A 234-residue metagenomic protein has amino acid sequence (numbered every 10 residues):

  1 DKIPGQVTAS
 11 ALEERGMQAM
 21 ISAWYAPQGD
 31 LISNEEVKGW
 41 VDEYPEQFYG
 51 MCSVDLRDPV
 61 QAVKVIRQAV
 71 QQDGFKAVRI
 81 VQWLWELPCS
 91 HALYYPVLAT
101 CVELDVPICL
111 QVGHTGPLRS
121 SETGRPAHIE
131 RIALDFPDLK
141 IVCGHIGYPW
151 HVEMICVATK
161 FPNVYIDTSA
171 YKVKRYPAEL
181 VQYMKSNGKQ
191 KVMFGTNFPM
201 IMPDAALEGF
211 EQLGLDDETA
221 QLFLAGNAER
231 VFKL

Functional and structural regions predicted by a protein language model:
D1-Q18, R67-Q68, S186-M193, I201-L234: Mid-to-C-terminal alpha-helical segments outside catalytic/metal-binding sites
V7-A11, S33-W40, V65-A69, L93-V97 (+4 more regions): A general structural detector for well-ordered alpha-helical segments in enzyme core domains, enriched
L12, V37, V41, A69 (+8 more regions): Conserved, mostly hydrophobic/aromatic
R15, Y44, E103-L104, F136-P137 (+1 more regions): Helix C-cap/helix->beta junction micro-motif
Q18, P27-L110, H114-T123, K174: Active-site gating/metal-coordination segments in enzymes
A19-S22, Y49-C52, K76-I80, I108-L110 (+3 more regions): Hydrophobic faces of well-ordered beta-strands that scaffold small-molecule active sites in alpha/beta enzyme cores
Q71-K76, A127-C143, F161-D167: Structural recognition of alpha->loop->beta junctions
K140, G147-A206, Q212-E218: Active-site-adjacent C-terminal substructures of enzyme catalytic domains
